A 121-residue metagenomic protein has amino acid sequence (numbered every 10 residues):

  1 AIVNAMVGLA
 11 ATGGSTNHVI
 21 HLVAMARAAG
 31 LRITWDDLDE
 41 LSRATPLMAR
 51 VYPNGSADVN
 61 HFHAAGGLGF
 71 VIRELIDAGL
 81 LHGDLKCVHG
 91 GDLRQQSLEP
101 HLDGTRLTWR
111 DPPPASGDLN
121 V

Functional and structural regions predicted by a protein language model:
A1-V121: Catalytic or ion-coupling anion/metal-binding cores of large enzyme and transporter domains
